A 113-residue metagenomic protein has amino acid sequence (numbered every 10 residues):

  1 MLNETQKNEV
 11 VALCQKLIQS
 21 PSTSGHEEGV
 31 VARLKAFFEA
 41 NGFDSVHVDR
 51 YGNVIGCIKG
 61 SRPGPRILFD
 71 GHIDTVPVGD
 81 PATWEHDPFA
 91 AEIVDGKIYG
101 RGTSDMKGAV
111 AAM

Functional and structural regions predicted by a protein language model:
M1-R101: Acidic/His- and Gly-rich active-site-bordering loop/insert found across diverse amide/peptide-bond hydrolases
G102-M113: Active-site alpha-helical elements of protease catalytic centers
